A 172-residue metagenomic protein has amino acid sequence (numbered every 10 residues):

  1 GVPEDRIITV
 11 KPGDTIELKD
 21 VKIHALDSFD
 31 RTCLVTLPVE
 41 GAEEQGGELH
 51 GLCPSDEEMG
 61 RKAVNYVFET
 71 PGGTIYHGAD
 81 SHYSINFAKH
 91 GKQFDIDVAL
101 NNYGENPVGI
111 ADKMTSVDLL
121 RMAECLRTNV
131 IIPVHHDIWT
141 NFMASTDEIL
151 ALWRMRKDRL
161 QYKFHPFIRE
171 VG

Functional and structural regions predicted by a protein language model:
V2-T15, H90, P107, S116-G172: Binuclear metal-ion centers of metallo-dependent hydrolases, dominated by the metallo-beta-lactamase
V10-K92, G172: Core dinuclear metal-dependent hydrolase active-site scaffold
S28, G104, H136: Flexible loop residues that form catalytic and substrate-binding hotspots at small-molecule/glycan-binding clefts
L34, F87, G109-A111, F142: Active-site-proximal flexible loops/turns
Y76-G78, V98-N102, I132-P133: Structural recognition of the beta-strand scaffold that forms the well-ordered cores of secreted hydrolase catalytic
D95-I96, T128: Local beta-strand N-terminus motif with an aromatic residue
A99-M114: A short, conserved beta-to-alpha structural element at the edge of catalytic cores that scaffolds binding
